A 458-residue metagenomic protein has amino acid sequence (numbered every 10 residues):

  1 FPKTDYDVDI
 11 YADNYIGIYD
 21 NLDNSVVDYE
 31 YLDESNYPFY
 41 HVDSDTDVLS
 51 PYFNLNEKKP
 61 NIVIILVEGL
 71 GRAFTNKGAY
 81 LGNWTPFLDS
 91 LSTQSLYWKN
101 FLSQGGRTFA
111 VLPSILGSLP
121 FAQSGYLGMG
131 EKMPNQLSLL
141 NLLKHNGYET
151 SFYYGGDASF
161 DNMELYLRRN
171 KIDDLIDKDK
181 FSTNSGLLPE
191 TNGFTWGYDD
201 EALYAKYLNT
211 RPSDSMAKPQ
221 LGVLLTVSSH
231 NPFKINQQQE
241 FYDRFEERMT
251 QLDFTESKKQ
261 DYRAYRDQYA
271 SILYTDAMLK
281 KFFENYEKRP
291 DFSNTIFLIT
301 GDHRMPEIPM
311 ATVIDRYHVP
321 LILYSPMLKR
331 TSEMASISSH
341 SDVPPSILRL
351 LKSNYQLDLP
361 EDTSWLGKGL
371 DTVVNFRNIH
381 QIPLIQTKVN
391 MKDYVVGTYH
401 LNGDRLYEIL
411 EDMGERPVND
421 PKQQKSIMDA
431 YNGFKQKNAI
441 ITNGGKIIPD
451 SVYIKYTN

Functional and structural regions predicted by a protein language model:
F1-P60, S92-S95: N-terminal secretory/membrane-targeting segments
L49-S50, E57-P60, G71-E149: His/Cys-centered metal/cofactor-coordination and adjacent catalytic loops
F109-L119, A311-Y355: Substrate-binding rim/cap in mid-to-C-terminal beta-strand-loop elements of soluble/periplasmic
L112-T195, N231-E240, E246-R248: Catalytic-site neighborhoods of secreted/periplasmic enzymes that process anionic sulfate/phosphate groups
N141-G147, A335-T372: Non-catalytic, well-ordered alpha-helical segments in soluble enzyme domains
K180, Y207-D267, P306-I308, T312-V313 (+1 more regions): Active-site His/acidic residue clusters
A270-I314, I347-L351: Metal-dependent active-site segment of extracytoplasmic phospho-/sulfohydrolases and closely related
L359-N458: Phosphate/adenylate-binding glycine loop and adjacent helical scaffold
